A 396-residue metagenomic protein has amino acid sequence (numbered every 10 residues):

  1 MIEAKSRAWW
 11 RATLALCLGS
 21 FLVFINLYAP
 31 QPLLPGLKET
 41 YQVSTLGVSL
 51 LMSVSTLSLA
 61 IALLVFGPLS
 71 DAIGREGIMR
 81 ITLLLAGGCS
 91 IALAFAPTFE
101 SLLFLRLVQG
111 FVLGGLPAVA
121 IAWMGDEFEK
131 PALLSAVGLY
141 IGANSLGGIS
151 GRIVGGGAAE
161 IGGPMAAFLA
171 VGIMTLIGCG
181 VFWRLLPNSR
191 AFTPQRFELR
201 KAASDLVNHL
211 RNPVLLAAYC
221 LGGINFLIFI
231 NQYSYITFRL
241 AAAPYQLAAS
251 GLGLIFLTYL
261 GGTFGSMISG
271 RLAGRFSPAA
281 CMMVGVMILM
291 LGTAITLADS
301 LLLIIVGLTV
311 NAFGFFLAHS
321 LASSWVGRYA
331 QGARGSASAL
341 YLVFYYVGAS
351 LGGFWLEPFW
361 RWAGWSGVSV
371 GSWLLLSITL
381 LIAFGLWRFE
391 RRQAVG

Functional and structural regions predicted by a protein language model:
I2-K5, P187-Y219: Juxtamembrane intracellular "pre-TM" segments in multi-pass secondary transporters
Q42, G74, F95-S101, E129 (+1 more regions): Helix-breaking motifs and short loop linkers at transmembrane-helix boundaries and internal kinks in secondary membrane
I61-F99: Conserved MFS/SLC helix-loop-helix module at the cytosolic interface between two early adjacent transmembrane helices
L63-G74, F264-S277, W360: Helix-to-loop junctions at the C-terminal end of transmembrane segments in multipass secondary transporters
L85, C89, E100-Q109, L302-V310: Paired small-residue
S101, K130-P131, G138-L186: Helix-loop-helix hairpin linking two adjacent transmembrane segments in secondary transporters
L105-N144: Cytoplasmic helix-loop-helix junction between adjacent transmembrane helices in 12-TM secondary transporters
A279-A322: C-terminal transmembrane helical hairpin of 12-TM major facilitator-type secondary transporters
